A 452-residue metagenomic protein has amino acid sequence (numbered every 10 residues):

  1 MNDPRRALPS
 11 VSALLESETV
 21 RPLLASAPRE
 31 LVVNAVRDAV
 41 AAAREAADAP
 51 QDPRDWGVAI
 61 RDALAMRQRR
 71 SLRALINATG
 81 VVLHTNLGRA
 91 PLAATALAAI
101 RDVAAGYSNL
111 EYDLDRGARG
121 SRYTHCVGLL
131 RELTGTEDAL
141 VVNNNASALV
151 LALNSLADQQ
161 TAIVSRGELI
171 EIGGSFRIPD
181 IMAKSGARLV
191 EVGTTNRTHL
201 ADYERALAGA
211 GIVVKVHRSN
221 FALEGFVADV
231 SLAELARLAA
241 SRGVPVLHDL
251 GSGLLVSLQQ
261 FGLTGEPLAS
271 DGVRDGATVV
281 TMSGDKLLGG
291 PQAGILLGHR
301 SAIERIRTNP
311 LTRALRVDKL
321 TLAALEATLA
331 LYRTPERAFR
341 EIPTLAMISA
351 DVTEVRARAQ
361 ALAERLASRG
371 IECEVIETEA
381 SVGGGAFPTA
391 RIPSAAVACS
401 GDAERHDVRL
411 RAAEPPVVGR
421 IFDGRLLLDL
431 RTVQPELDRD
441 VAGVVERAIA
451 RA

Functional and structural regions predicted by a protein language model:
M1-R67, S71: Long amphipathic alpha-helical segments
L8-P9, I76-G80, L288-P291, I392 (+1 more regions): Short Gly/Ser/Thr- and Asp/Glu-enriched loop/turn motifs at secondary-structure junctions
V36, A41, A78-T79, R89-D115: Glycine-rich phosphate-binding segment of PLP-dependent enzymes
A49-L92, A96-I100: Long amphipathic N-terminal alpha/beta scaffold segment
S71-L72, M282, P415-R420: A short linear hydrophobic-aromatic micro-motif
R116-L329, V444: Conserved PLP-enzyme active-site core in the AAT-like
S301, N309, V317-S368, T378: Structural motif of enzymes handling amino- and sulfur-group chemistry
V352, R356-Q434, V441: Conserved C-terminal alpha-helix-loop-beta "cap" of PLP-dependent enzymes that closes/shapes the active-site mouth
